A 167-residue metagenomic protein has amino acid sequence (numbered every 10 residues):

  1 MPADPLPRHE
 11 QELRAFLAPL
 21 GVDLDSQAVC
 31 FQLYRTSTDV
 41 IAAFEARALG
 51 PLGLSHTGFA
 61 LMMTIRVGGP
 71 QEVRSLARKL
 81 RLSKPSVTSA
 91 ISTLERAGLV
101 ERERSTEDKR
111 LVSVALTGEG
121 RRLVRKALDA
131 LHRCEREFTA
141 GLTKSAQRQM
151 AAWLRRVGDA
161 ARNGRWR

Functional and structural regions predicted by a protein language model:
M1-L52: N-terminal leader segment of winged-helix/HTH proteins
M1-V22, S145-R167: C-terminal regulatory/oligomerization modules of transcriptional regulators
Y34, T38, M63-V67, L128 (+1 more regions): Short, locally clustered residues in the helix-turn-helix/winged-helix DNA-binding domain
G50, R78, E95-R96: Alpha-helical residues within the helix-turn-helix
G58-M62: Short alpha-helical "packing" element that flanks the helix-turn-helix/winged-helix DNA-binding module
G68-E72: Short capping segments at the starts of secondary-structure elements
S83-S86: Helix-turn-helix DNA-binding motif, specifically the short coil turn and the N-cap/start of the second
S92-R155: Charged, amphipathic alpha-helical coiled-coil/dimerization segments
